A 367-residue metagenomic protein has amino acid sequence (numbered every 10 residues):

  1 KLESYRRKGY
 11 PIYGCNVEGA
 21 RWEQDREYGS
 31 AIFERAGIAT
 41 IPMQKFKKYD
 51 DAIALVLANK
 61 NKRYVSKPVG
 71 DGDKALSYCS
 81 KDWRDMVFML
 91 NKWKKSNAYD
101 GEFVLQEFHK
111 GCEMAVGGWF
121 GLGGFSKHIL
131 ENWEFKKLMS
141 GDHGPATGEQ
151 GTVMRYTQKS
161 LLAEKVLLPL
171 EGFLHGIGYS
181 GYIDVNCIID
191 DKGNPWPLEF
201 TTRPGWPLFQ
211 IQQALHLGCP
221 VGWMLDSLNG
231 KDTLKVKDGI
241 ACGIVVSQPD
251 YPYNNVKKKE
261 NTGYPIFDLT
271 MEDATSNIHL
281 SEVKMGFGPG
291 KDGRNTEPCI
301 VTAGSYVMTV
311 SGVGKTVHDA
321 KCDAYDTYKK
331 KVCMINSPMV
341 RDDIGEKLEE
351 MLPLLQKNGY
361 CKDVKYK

Functional and structural regions predicted by a protein language model:
K1-V65, D71-G72: Conserved N-proximal alpha/beta basic substrate-recognition cap immediately N-terminal to, or forming the N-lobe
Y64, N97-A98, T296-P298, D326-I344: Short arginine-rich
L76-Q212: Internal nucleotide-binding/catalytic subdomain
G101-L105, H175-N186, G230-A241, K331-G345: Flexible, glycine/charged-enriched surface loops at secondary-structure junctions
G151-R155, Y306-G314: Short, well-ordered beta-strand elements within core beta-sheets of diverse protein domains
A163-I183, D191, T201-K284: Active-site "cap" helix and flanking loop/linker of ATP-utilizing ligase/carboxylase catalytic domains
V310-V332: Short, well-ordered alpha-helical segments
V340-K367: A cross-kingdom feature marking charged/low-complexity
